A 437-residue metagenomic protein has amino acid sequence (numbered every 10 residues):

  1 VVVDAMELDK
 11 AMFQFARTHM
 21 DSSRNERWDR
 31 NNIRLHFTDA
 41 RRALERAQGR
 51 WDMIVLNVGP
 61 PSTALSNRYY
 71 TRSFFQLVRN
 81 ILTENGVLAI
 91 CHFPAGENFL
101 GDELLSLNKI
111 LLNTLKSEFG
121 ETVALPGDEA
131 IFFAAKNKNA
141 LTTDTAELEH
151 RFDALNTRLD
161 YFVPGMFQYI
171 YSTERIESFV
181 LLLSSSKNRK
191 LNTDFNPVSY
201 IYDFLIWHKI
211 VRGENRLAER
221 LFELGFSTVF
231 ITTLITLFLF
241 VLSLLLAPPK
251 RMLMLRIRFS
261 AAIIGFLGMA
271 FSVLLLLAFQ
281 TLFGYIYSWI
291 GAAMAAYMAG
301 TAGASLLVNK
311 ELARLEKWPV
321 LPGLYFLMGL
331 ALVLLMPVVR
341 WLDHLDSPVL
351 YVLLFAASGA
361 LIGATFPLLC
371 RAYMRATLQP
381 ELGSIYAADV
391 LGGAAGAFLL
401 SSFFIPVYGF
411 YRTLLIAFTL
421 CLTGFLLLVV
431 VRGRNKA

Functional and structural regions predicted by a protein language model:
V1-A437: Alpha-helical transmembrane segments of multi-pass membrane proteins
